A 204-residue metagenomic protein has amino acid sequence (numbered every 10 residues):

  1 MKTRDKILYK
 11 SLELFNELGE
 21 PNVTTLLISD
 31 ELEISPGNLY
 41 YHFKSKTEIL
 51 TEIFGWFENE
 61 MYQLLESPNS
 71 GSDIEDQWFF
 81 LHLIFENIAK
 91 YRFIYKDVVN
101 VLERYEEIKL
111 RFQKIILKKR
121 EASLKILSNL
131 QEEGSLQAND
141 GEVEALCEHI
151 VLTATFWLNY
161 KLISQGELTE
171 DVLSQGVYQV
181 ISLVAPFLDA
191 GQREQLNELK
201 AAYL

Functional and structural regions predicted by a protein language model:
T3-K10, L146: N-terminal positioning helix adjacent to the helix-turn-helix/winged-helix DNA-binding module
K6, L14-E48, E52: Helix-turn-helix
G55-M61: Short, basic, alpha-helical segments at the C-terminal edge of helix-turn-helix-like DNA-binding modules
L65-N69, Y95-L102, L130, G134 (+1 more regions): Secondary-structure edge/capping motif, primarily at the C-terminal ends of alpha-helices and the immediately following
E66-F93: Hydrophobic alpha-helical connector segments
I88-L110, K125-N129: Amphipathic alpha-helical segments used for helix-helix packing
E107-E133, E144-N159, Q175-P186: Amphipathic alpha-helical packing segments from all-alpha helical-bundle domains
I163-L204: C-terminal peripheral helix-coil segments that are non-catalytic and often amphipathic
